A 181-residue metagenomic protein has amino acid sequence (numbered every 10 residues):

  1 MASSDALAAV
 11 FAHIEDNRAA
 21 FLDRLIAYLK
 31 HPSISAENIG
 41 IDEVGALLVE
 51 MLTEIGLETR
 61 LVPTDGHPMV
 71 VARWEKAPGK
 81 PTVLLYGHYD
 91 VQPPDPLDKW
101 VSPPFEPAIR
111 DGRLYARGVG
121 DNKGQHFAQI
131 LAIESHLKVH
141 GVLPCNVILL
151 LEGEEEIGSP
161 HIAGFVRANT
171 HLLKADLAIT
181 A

Functional and structural regions predicted by a protein language model:
A2-V119, H136-P144: Acidic/His- and Gly-rich active-site-bordering loop/insert found across diverse amide/peptide-bond hydrolases
N122-A181: Acidic/histidine-rich catalytic neighborhood of metal-dependent amide-processing enzymes
